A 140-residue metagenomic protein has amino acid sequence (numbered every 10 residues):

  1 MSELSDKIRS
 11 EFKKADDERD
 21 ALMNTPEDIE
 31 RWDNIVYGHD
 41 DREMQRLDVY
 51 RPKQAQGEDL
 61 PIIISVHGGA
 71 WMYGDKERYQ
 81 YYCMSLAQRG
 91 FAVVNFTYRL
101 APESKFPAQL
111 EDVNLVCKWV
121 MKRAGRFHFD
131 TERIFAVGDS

Functional and structural regions predicted by a protein language model:
D6-E58: N-terminal cap/lid segment of alpha/beta-hydrolase-fold proteins
E58-G69: Short beta-strand element of the alpha/beta-hydrolase
A70, Y98-P102: Alpha/beta-hydrolase active-site loop signature
Y73-E77, Y81, E103-S104: Short N-terminal helix/helix-N-cap motif within the alpha/beta-hydrolase-1
E77-N95: Short amphipathic alpha-helix adjacent to the substrate-entry channel of hydrolases
K105-R126: Alpha/beta-hydrolase active-site loop
M121-V137: Gly/Ser-rich "nucleophile elbow"/oxyanion-hole loop immediately N-terminal to the catalytic nucleophile in hydrolases
S140: Ser/Thr-glycine-rich phosphate-binding loops at phosphate-binding pockets of nucleotides, nucleotide cofactors
